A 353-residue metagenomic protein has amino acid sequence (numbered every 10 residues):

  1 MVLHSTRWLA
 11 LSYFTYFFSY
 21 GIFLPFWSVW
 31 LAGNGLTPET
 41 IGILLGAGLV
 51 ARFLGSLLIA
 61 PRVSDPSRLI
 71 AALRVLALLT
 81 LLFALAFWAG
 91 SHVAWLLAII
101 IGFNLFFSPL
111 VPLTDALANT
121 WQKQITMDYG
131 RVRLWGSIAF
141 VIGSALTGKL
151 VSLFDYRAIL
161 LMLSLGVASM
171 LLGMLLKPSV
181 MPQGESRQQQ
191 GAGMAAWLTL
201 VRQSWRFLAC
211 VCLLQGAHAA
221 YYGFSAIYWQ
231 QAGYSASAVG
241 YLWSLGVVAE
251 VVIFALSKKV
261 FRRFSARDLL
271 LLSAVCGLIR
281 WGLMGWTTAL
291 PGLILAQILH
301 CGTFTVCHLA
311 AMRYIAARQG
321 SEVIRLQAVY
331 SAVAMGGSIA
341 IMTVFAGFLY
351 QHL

Functional and structural regions predicted by a protein language model:
M1-L3, L176-Q215: Juxtamembrane intracellular "pre-TM" segments in multi-pass secondary transporters
V2-L49, Q203-L242, H308: Helix-loop boundary and gating motifs at the non-cytosolic
F14, F83-A84, V93-P112, C212-L213 (+1 more regions): Hydrophobic core of transmembrane alpha-helices in multi-pass small-molecule transporters, especially MFS/SLC-type
W27, F107-K123, T305-Q319: Intracellular juxtamembrane helix-capping segments at the cytosolic ends of symmetry-related transmembrane helices
L54-R68, V151-S152, V252-A266, Y350-Q351: Helix-to-loop junctions at the C-terminal end of transmembrane segments in multipass secondary transporters
A71-L85, S164, D268-L283: Structural signature of the two symmetry-related core transmembrane helices
A158-L175: Symmetry-related core transmembrane helices of the 12-TM Major Facilitator Superfamily/SLC fold
I324-H352: A late C-terminal transmembrane helix in Major Facilitator Superfamily
